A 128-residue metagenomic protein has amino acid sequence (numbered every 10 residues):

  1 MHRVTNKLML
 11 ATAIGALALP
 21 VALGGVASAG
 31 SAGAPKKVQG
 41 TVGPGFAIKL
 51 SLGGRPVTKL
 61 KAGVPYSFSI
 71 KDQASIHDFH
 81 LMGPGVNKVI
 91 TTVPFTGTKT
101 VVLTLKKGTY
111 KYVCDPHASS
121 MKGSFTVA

Functional and structural regions predicted by a protein language model:
H2-T12: Bacterial N-terminal signal peptides that target proteins for export
A18-A27: C-terminal segment of classical bacterial N-terminal signal peptides
S28-L52, I76, V93-A128: Extracellular/periplasmic metallocenter environments
F46, V64-F68: Structural beta-strand segments of beta-rich domains
T58-A62: Short, solvent-exposed loop/linker segments at the N-terminal edge of repeated beta-sheet extracellular domains
Y66, S75-H80: Short beta-strand/loop motifs in extracellular/secreted proteins, especially within beta-sandwich accessory domains
K71-Q73: Acidic, Ser/Thr
V86-T92: Surface-exposed loop/edge segments in extracytoplasmic proteins
